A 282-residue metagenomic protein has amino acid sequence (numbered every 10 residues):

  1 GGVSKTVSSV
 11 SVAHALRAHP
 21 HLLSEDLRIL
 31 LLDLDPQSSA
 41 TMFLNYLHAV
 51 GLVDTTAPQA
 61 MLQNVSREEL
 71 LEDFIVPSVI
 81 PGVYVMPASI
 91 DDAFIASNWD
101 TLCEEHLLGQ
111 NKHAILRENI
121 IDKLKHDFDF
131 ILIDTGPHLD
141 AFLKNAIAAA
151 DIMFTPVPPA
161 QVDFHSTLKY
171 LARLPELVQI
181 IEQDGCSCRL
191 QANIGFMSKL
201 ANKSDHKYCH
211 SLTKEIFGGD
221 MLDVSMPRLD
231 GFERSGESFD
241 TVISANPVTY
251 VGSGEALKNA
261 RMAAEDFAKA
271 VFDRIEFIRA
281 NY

Functional and structural regions predicted by a protein language model:
G1-Y282: P-loop NTP-binding core
